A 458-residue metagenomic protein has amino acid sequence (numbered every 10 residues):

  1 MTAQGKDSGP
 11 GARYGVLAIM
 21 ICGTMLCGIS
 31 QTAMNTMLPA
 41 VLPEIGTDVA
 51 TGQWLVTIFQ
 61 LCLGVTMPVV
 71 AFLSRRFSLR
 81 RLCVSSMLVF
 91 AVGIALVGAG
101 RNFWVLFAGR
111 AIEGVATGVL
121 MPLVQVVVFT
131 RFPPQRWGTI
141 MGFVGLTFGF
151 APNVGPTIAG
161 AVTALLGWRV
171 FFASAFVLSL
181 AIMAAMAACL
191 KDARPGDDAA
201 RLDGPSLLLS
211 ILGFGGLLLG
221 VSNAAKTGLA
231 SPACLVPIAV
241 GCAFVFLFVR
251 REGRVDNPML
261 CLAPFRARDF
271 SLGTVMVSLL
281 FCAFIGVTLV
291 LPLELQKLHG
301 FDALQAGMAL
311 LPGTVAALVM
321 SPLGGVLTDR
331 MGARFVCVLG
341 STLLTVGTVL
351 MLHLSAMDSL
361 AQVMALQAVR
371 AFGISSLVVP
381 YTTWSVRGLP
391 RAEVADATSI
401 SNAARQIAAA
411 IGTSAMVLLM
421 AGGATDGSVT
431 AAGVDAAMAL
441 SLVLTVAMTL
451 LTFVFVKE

Functional and structural regions predicted by a protein language model:
M1-P10: Short, Lys/Arg-rich, polar N-terminal cytosolic tail immediately upstream of the first transmembrane signal-anchor
R13-I29, M34-P39, I45-A71, R75-C83 (+12 more regions): 12-transmembrane solute porter fold
A95-L96, A161, G215, L219 (+2 more regions): Alpha-helical transmembrane segments of multipass membrane proteins
F103, G196-A199, A224-A230, M357: Membrane-interface helix caps and helix-loop-helix hairpins in membrane proteins
A111-L146: Cytoplasmic helix-loop-helix junction between adjacent transmembrane helices in 12-TM secondary transporters
T147-A184, L202-S210, L217-I238: Helix-loop-helix hairpin linking two adjacent transmembrane segments in secondary transporters
F176-P195, I211-N223, V240-R254, M448-V456: C-terminal membrane-cytosol helix-exit motif in multi-pass small-molecule transporters
